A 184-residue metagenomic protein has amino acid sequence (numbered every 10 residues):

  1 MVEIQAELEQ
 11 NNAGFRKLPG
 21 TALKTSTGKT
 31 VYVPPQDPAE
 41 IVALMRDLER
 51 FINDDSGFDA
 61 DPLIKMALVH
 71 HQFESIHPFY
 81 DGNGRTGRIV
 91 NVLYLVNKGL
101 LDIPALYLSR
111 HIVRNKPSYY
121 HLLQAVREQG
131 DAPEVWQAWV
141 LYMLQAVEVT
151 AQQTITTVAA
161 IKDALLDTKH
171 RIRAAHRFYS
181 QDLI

Functional and structural regions predicted by a protein language model:
M1-I184: FIC/Doc superfamily catalytic core
